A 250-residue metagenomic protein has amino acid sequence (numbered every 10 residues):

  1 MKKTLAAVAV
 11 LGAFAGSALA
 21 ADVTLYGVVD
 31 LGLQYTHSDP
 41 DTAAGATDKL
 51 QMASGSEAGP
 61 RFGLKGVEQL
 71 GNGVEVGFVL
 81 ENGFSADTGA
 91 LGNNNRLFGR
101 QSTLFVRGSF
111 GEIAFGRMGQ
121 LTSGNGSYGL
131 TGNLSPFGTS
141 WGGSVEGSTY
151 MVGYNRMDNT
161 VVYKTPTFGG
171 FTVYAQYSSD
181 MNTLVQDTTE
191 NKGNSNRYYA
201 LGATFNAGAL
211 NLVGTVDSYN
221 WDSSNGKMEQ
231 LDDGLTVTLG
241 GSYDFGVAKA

Functional and structural regions predicted by a protein language model:
M1-A250: Outer-membrane beta-barrel proteins
